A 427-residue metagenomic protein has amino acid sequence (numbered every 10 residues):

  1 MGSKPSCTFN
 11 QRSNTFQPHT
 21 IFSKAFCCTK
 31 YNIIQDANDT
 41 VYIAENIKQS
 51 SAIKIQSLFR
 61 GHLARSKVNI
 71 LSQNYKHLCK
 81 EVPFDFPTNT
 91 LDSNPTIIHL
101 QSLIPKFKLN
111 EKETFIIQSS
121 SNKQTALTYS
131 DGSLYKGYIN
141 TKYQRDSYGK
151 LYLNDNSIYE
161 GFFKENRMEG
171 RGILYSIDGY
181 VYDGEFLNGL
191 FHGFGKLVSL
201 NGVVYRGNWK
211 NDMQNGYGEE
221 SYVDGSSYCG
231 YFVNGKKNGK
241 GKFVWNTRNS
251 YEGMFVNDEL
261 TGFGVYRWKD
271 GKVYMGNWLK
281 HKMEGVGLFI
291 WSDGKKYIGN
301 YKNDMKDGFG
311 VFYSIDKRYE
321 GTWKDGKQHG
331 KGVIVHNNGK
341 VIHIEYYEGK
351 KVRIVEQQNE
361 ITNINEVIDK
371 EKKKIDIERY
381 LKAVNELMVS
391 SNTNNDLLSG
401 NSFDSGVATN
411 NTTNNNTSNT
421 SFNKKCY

Functional and structural regions predicted by a protein language model:
M1-Y427: Intrinsically disordered, low-complexity repeat tracts enriched in Gly/Pro/Ser/Thr and acidic residues, frequently
